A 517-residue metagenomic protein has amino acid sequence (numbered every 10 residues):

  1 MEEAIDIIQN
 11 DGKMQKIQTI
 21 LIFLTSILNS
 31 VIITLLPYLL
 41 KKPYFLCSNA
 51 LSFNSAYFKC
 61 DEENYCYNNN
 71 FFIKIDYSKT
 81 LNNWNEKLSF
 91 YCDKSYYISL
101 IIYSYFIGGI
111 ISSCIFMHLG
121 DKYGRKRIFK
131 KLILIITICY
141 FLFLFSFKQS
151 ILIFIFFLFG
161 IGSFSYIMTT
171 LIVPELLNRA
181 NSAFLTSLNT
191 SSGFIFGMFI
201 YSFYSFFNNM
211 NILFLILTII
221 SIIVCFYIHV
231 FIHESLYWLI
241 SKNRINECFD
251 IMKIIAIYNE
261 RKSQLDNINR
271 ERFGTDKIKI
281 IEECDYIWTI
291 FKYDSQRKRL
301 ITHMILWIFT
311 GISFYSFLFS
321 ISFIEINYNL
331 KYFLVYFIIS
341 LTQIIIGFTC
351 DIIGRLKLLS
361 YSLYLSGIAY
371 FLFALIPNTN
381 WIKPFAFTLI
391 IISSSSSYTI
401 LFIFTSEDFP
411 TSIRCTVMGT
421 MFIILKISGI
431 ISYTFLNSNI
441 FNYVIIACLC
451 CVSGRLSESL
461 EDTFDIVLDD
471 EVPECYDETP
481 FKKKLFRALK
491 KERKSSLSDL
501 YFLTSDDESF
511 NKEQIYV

Functional and structural regions predicted by a protein language model:
M1-K16, E63-Y96, I257-F319, I324-N329 (+2 more regions): Flexible cytoplasmic loops linking transmembrane helices in multi-pass membrane transporters
T25-I33, G108-G109, S163-M168, N178-H229 (+2 more regions): Glycine-rich segments within core transmembrane alpha-helices of 12-TM secondary carriers
S30, F156, W307-T310, L318-K483: C-terminal transmembrane bundle
K42-Y67, N208-K277, V444-A488: Central mid-sequence intracellular linker of multi-pass
P43, L119, Y204-F207, T349 (+2 more regions): Hydrophobic alpha-helical transmembrane and interfacial-helix anchor sites in secondary transporters
L100-H118, I195-F196, F333-F348: Central cavity-lining transmembrane alpha-helices of secondary-active solute carriers, predominantly the Major
R127-L142, L358-L372: Structural signature of the two symmetry-related core transmembrane helices
L144-F154, N208-N211, L375-F385: Helix-loop junctions at membrane interfaces in 12-TM secondary transporters
